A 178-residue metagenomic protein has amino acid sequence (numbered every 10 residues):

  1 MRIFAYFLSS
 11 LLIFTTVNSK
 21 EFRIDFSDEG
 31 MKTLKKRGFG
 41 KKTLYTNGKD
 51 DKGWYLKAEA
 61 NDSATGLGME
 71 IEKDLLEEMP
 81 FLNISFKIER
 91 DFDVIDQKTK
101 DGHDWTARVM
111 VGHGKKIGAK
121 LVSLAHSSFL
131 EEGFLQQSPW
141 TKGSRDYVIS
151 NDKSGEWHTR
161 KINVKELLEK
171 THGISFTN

Functional and structural regions predicted by a protein language model:
R2-S9: Sec-dependent signal peptide recognition, specifically the positively charged N-region followed immediately by
L12-T16: Hydrophobic core
S19-G38: Extracellular carbohydrate-recognition regions
F26, K73-D93, I162: Extra-cytoplasmic beta-strand recognition segments
T46-G66: Short carbohydrate-recognition loop motifs
I71-L82, D101, N151-S154, F176: Extracellular/lumenal carbohydrate-interaction signature centered on repeated Trp-anchored short motifs
E89-E156: Extracellular ligand-binding interfaces
T106-V109, D146, S154-N178: Extracellular beta-strand ligand-recognition surfaces/modules
